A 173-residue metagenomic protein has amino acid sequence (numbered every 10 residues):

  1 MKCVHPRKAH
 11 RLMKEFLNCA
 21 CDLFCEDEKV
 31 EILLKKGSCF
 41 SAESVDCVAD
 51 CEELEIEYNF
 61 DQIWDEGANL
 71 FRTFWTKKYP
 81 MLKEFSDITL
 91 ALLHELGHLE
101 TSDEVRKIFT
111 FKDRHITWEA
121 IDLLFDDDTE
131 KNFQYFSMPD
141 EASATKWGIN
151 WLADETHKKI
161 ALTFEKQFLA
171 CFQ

Functional and structural regions predicted by a protein language model:
K2-V4, F16-C19, D65-G67, K83 (+2 more regions): Active-site-proximal or metal-binding-adjacent scaffold patches in catalytic folds
C3-R7, D126-Q173: Long, well-structured alpha-helical subdomains associated with metal-dependent extracellular/ecto-lumenal hydrolases
A9-E28: Zn2+-dependent metallopeptidase catalytic core
F24-E28, R106, E155-L162: Surface-exposed helix-capping loop/turn segments at secondary-structure junctions
G37-S86, L96-D103, K107: Active-site scaffold of zinc-dependent metalloenzymes
T73-Y79, D87, A91, K107-D113 (+1 more regions): Polar low-complexity intrinsically disordered regions
S86-D87, S102-F136: Post-HEXXH active-site segment of zinc metalloproteases
S86-L90, H94, A142-K146: A structural signal for well-ordered alpha-helical segments within the folded catalytic domains of diverse enzymes
